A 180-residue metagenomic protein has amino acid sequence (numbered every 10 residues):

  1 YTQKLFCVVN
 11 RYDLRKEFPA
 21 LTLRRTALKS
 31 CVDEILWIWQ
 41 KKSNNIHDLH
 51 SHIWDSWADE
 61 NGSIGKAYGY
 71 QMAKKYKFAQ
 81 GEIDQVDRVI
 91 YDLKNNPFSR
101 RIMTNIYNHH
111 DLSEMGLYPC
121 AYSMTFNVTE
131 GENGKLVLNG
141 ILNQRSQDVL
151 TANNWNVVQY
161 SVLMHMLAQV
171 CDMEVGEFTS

Functional and structural regions predicted by a protein language model:
Y1-S180: Terminal, non-catalytic protein-protein interaction segments that mediate quaternary/complex assembly
